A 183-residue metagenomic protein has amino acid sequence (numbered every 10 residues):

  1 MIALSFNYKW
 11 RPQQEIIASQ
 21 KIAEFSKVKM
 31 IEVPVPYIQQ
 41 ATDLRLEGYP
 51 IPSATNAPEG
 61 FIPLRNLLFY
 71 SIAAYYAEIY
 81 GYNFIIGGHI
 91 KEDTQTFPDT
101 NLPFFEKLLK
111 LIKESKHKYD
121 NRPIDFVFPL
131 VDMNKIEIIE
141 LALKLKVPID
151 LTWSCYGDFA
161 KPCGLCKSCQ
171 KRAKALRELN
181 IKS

Functional and structural regions predicted by a protein language model:
M1-K146: ATP-dependent adenylation/nucleotidyltransferase module used to activate substrates
L67, S71, W153-K174: Local cysteine-cluster metal-coordination motifs and their immediate loop/turn environment, predominantly Fe-S cluster
D93, L176-R177: Glycine-rich nucleotide phosphate-binding loop and flanking beta-alpha elements of Rossmann-like dinucleotide-binding
K116, R177-N180: Short amphipathic alpha-helical interaction/hinge segments
I149-L151: Short hydrophobic/aromatic-enriched beta-strand-loop microsegments
D158-F159, N180-S183: Short cysteine/histidine-rich metal-coordination sites, predominantly Zn2+-binding motifs
